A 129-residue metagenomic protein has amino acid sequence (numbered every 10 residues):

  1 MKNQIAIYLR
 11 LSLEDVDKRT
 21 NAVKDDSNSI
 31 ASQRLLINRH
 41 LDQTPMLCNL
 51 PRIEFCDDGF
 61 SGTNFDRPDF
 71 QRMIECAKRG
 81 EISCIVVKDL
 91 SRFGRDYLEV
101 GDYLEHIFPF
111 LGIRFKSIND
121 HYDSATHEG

Functional and structural regions predicted by a protein language model:
M1-G129: Short, structured surface patches at the beginning of a domain
